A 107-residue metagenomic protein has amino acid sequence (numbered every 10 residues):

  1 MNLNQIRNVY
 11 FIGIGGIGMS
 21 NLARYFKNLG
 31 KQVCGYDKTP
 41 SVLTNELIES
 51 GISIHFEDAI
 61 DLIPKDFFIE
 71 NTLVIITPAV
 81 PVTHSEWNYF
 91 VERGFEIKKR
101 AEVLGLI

Functional and structural regions predicted by a protein language model:
M1-K99, V103: N-terminal leader/targeting and accessory segments in enzymes
L106-I107: Conserved catalytic-site region of short-chain dehydrogenase/reductase
